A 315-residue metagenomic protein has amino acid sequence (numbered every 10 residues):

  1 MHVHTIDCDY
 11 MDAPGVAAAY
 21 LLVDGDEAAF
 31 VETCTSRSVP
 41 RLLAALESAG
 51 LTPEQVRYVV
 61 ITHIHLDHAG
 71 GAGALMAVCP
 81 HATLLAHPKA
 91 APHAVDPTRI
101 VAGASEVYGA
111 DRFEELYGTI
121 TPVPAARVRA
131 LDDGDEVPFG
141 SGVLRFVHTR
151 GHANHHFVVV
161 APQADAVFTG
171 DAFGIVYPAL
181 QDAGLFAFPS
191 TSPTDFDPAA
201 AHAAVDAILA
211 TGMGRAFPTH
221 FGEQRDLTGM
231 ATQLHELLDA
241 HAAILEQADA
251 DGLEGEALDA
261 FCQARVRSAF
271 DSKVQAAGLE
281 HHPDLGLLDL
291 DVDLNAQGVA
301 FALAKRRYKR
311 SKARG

Functional and structural regions predicted by a protein language model:
M1-A49, V159-D171, I175: Conserved beta-strand hairpin/beta-sheet module of binuclear metal-dependent hydrolase folds, prominently
A29-V31, V60, L84, A166-F168 (+1 more regions): Residue-level marker for buried hydrophobic side chains located in beta-strands that build the well-ordered beta-sheet
T35-R37, V143, H148, N154-F217 (+1 more regions): Metallo-beta-lactamase
Q55-D67: Metallo-beta-lactamase
A69-C79, P97: Metal-dependent catalytic neighborhoods of phosphoester/phosphodiester hydrolases
H93-V147, H202-V205: Metallo-beta-lactamase
A199, A204-R265: Active-site/pore-lining binding-face segments in mid-to-C-terminal subdomains
A243, Q247-G315: C-terminal regulatory/interaction regions
